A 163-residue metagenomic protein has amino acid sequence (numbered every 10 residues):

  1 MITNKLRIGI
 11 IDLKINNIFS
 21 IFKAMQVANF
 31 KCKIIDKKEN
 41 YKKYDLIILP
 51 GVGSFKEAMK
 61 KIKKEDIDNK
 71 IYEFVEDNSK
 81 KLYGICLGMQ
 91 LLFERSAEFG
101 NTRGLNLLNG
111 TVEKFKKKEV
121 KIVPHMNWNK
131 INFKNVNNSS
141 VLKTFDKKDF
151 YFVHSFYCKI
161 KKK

Functional and structural regions predicted by a protein language model:
M1-N4, Y41, D77, G110-K163: Amide-donor transfer/coupling interface in amidating biosynthetic enzymes
R7-G9, G104, D149: Residues that mark the start of a beta-strand
I8-F30: N-terminal beta1-alpha1 ligand-phosphate binding loop
C32-K42: Short acidic low-complexity segments
Y41-L49: Short acidic/histidine-rich motifs immediately flanking catalytic phosphotransfer sites in two-component signaling
G53-N127: Cysteine-nucleophile active-site neighborhood
